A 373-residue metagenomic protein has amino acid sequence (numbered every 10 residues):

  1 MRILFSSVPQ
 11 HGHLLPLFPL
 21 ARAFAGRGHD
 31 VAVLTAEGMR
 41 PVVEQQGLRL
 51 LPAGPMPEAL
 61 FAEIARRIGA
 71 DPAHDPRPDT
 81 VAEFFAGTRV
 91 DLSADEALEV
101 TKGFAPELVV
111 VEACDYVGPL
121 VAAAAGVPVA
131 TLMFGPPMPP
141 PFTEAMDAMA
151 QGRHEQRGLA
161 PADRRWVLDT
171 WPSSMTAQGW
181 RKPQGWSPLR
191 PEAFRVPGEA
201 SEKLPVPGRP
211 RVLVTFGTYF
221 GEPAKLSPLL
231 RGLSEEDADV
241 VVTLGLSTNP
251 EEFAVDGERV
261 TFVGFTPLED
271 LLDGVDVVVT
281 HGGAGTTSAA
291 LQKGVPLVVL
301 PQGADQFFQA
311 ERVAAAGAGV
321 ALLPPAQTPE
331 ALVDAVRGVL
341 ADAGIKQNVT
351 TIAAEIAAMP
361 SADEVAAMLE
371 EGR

Functional and structural regions predicted by a protein language model:
M1-V8, L17-A32, V42-Q45, P139-P140 (+2 more regions): Nucleotide-activated sugar donor-binding and catalytic core shared by glycosyltransferases and related lipid-linked
A32-D79: Conserved nucleotide-sugar phosphate-binding/catalytic loop shared by glycosyltransferases and other
T35-R40, A113-Y116, P172-T176, L244-E251: Short, polar loop motifs at secondary-structure junctions
A53, A59-F61, A82-L159: Conserved nucleotide-sugar donor-interacting segment of glycosyltransferase catalytic cores, predominantly GT-B
G103-A105, D163, D273-G274: Alpha-helix C-terminal capping/helix-to-coil transition sites in glycosyltransferase folds
E155-G185: A short, active-site helix/loop in glycosyltransferases that binds the activated sugar's phosphate group
R190-V277, T287, F307: Donor-nucleotide binding loops and adjacent catalytic segments primarily of GT-B fold Leloir glycosyltransferases
